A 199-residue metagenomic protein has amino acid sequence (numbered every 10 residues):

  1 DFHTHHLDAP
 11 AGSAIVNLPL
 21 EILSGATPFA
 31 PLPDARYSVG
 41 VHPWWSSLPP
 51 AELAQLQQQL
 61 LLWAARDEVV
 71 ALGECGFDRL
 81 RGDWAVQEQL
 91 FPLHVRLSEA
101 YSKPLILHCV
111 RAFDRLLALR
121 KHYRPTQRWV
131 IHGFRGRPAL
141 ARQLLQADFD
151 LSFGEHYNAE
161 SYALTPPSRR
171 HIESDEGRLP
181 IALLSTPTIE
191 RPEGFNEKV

Functional and structural regions predicted by a protein language model:
D1-V199: Mid-domain alpha/beta scaffold segments of enzyme catalytic cores
